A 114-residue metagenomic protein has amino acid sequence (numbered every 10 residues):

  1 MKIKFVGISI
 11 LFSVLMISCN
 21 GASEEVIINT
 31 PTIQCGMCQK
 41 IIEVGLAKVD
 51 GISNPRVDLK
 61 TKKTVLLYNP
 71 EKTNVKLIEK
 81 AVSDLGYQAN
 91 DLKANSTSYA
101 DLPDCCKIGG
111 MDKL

Functional and structural regions predicted by a protein language model:
M1-F5: Positively charged n-region of N-terminal signal peptides that target proteins for export
L15-S18: C-terminal motif of bacterial Sec signal peptides marking the signal peptidase cleavage site
N20-S23: Bacterial signal peptide processing site
V26, M37-K80: Post-signal-peptide N-terminal segment of Sec-exported extracytoplasmic proteins
C35-C38, C105-C106: Short cysteine clusters
G86-S98: Conserved short beta-strand edge segments in small beta-sheet-based binding/regulatory domains
A100-L114: Short, low-order "capping/linker" segments at domain edges
